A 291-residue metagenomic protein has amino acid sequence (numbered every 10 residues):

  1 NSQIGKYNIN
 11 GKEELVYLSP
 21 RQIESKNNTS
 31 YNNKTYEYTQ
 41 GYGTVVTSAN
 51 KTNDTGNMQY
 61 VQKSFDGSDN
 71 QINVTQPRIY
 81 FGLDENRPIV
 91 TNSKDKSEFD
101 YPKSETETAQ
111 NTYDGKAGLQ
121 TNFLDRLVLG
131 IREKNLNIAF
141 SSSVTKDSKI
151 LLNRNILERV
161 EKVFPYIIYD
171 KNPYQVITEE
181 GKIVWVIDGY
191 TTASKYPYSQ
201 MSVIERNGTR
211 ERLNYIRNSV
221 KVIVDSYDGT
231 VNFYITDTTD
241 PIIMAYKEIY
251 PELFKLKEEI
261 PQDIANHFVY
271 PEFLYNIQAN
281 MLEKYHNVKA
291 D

Functional and structural regions predicted by a protein language model:
N1-D291: Soluble extracytoplasmic regions of secretory-pathway and membrane proteins
